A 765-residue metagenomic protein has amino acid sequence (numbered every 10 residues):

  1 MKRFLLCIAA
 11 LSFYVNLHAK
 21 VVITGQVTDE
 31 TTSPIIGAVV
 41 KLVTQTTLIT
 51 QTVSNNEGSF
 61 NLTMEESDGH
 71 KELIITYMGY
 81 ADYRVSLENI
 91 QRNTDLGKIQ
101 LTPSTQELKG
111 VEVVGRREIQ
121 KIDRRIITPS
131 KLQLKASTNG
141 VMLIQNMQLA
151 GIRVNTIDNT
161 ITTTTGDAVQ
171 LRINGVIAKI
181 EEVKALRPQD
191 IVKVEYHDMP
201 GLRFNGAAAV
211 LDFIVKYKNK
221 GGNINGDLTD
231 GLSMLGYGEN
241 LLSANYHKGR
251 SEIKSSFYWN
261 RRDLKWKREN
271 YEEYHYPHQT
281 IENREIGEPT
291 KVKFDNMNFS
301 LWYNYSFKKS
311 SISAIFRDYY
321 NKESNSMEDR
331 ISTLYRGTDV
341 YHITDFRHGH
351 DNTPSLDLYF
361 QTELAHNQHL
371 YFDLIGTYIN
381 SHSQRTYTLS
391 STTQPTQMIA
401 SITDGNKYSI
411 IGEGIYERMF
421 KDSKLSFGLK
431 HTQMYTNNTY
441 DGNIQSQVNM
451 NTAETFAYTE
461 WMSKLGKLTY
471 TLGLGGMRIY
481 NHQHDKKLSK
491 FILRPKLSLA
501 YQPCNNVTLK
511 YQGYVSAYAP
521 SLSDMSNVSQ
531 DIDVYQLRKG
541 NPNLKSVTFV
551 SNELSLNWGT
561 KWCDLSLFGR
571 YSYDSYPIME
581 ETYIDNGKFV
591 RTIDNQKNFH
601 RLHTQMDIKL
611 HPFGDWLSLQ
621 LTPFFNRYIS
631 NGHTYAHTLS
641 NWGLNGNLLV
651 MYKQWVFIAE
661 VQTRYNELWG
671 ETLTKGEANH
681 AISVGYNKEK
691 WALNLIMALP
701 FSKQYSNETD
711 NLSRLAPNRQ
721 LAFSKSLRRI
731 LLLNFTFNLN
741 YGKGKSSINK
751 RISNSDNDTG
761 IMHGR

Functional and structural regions predicted by a protein language model:
K41, T76-Y80, T94-Q133, T156-D158 (+1 more regions): Short, acidic, small-residue-rich periplasmic hinge/interaction motif at the N-terminus of Gram-negative outer-membrane
Q45-S59: Short, acidic Ser/Thr/Gly-rich low-complexity loop/linker segments typical of extracellular and cell-surface proteins
Q45-T47, E72-V85: A short, solvent-exposed loop/turn motif at the edges and junctions of modular extracellular/periplasmic domains
T94-Q100, G110, V114, G140-L143 (+5 more regions): N-terminal periplasmic accessory domains that precede and gate Gram-negative outer-membrane beta-barrel machines
V141-V176: Extracytoplasmic beta-strand/coil segments of soluble accessory domains associated with Gram-negative outer-membrane
N174-G201, A244: Short acidic/polar hinge/loop motifs at secondary-structure boundaries that mediate gating or recognition
N296-E323, D345-K486, K490-P495, Q502 (+4 more regions): Face-selective signature of the C-terminal outer-membrane beta-barrel domain
V507, A517-S566, Y573, R591-H603 (+3 more regions): Outer-membrane beta-barrel signature, preferentially recognizing the C-terminal barrel domain of Gram-negative
